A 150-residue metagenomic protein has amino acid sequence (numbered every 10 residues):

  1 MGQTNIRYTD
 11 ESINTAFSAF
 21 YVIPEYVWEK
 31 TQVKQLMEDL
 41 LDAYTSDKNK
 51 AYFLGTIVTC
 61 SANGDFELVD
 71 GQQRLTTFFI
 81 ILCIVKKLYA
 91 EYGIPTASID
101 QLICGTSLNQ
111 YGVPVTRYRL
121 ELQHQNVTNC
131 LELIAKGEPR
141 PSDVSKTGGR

Functional and structural regions predicted by a protein language model:
M1-R150: Glycine- and hydrophobic-rich flexible loops that cap the catalytic core of alpha/beta enzyme folds
